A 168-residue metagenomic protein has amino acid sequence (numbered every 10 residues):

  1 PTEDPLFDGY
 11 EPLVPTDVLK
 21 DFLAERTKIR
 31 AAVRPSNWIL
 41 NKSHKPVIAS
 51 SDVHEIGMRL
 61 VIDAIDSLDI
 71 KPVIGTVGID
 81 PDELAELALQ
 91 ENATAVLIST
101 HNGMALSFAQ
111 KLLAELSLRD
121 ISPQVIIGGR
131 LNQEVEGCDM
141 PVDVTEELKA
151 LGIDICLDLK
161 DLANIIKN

Functional and structural regions predicted by a protein language model:
P1-N168: Domain-level signal for soluble alpha/beta catalytic cores
